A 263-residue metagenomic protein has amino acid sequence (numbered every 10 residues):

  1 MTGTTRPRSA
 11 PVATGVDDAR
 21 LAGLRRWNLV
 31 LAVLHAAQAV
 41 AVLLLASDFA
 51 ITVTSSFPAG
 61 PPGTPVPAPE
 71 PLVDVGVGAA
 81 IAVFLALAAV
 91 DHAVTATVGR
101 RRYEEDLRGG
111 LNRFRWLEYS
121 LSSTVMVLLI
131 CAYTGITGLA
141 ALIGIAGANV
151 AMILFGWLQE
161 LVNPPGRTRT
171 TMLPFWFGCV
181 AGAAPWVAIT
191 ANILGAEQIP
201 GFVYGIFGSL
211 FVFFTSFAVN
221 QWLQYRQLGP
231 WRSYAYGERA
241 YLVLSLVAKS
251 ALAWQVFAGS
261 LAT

Functional and structural regions predicted by a protein language model:
T2-V33, A37-N112, S123-T263: Polytopic alpha-helical membrane-helix bundles and their juxtamembrane interface segments in multi-pass membrane
L117-S120: Membrane-interface loop-to-helix entry segments
